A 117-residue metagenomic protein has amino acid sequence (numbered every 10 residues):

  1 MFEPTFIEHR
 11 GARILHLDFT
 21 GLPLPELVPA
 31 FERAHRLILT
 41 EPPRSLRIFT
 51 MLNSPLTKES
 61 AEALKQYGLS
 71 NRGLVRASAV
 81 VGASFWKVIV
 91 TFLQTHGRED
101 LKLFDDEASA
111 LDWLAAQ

Functional and structural regions predicted by a protein language model:
M1-Q117: Amphipathic, Lys/Arg-enriched alpha-helical "gate/interface" segment within cytosolic domains that mediates
